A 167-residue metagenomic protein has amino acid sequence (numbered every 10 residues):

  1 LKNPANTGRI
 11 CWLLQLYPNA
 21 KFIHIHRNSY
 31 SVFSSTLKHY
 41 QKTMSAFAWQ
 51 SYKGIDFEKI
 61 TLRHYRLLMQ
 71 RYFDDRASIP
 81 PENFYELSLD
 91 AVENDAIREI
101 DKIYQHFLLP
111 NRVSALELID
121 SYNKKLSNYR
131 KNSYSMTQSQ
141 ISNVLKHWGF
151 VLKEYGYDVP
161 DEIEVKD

Functional and structural regions predicted by a protein language model:
L1-R9: Glycine-rich phosphate-binding loop used to anchor ATP phosphates in small-molecule kinases, encompassing both
N3, L13-K38: Conserved phosphate-donor/acceptor-positioning beta-strand/loop module used by diverse small-molecule
G8-R9, S31-S35, E93-A96: Short catalytic/ligand-binding loop motif for oxyanion handling, primarily in non-cytosolic enzymes, centered on
R9-W12, D74-D75: Generic recognition of flexible, low-complexity loop/linker segments
L37-D167: PAPS-dependent sulfotransferases, especially Golgi type II membrane carbohydrate sulfotransferases
